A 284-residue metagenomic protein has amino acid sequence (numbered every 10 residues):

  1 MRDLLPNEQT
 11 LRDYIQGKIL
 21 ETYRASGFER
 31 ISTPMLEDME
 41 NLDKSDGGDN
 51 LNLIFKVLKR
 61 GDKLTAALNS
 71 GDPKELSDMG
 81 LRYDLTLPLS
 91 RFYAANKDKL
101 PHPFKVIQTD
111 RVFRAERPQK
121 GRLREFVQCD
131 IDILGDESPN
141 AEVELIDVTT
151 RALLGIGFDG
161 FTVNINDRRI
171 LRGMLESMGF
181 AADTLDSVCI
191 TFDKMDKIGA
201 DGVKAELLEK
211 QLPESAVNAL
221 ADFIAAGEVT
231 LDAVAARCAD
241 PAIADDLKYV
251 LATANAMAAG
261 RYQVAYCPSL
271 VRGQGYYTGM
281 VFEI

Functional and structural regions predicted by a protein language model:
M1-R12, L58, A66-G71: Auxiliary tRNA-acceptor-end handling modules of aminoacyl-tRNA synthetases
L5, A181, K210-P213: Ser/Thr-centered flexible coil motifs
L11-S26, E37-D38, P73-L76, D84-D159 (+1 more regions): Positively charged, Gly/Ser-enriched RNA/tRNA-binding surfaces
T33-N52, I165-S177, L270-G279: Beta-rich nucleic-acid/ligand-interaction surfaces
M35-M79: Polyanion/phosphate-binding surface patch
N50-A66, G179-L208: Acidic, His- and aromatic-enriched active-site or binding-groove loops in soluble protein domains that engage sugars
